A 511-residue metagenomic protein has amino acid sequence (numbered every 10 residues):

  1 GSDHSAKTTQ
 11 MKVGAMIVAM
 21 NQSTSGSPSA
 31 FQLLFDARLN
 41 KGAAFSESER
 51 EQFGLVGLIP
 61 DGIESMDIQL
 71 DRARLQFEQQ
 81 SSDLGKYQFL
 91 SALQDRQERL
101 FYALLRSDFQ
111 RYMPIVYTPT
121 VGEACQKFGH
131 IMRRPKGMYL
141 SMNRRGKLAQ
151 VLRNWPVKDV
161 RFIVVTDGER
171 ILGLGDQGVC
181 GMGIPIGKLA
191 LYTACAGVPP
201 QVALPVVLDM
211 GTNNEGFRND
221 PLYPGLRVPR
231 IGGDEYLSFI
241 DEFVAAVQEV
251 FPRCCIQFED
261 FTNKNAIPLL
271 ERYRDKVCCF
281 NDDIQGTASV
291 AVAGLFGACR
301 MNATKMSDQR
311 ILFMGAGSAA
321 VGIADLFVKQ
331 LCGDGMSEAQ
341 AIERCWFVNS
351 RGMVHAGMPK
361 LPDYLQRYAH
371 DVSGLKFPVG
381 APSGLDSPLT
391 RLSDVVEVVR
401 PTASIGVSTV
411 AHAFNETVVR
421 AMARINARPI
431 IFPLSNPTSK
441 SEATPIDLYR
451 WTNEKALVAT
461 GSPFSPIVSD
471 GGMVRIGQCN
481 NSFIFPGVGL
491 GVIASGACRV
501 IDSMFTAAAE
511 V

Functional and structural regions predicted by a protein language model:
S2-T9: Extreme N-terminal basic, low-complexity initiation segments that serve as generic localization/processing leaders
I17-C278: N-terminal ligand-binding/catalytic initiation module
L39-N40, D282-G286, N302, P429 (+1 more regions): Adenosine-phosphate binding glycine-rich loop
V151-L152, G173-I184, E215-L222, A266-R272 (+8 more regions): Short acidic, glycine/serine/threonine-rich loops at helix termini
K276-V277, N281-A403: Glycine-rich phosphate/diphosphate-binding loop of Rossmann-like nucleotide-binding domains
A356, D386, V398, V407-H412 (+2 more regions): N-terminal Rossmann-like NAD(P) cofactor-binding subdomain of oxidoreductases, focused on the glycine-rich
R391-R400, T409-I430: Rossmann-fold NAD(P) dinucleotide-binding segment
